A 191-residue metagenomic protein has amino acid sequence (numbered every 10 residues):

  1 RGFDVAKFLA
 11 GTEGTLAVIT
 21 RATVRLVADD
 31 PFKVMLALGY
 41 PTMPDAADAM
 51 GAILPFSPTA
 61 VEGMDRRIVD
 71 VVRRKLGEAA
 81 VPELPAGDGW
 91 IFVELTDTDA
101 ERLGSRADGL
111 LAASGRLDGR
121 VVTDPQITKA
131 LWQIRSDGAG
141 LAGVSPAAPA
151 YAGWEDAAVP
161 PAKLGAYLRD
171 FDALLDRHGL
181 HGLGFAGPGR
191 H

Functional and structural regions predicted by a protein language model:
R1-H191: Noncatalytic alpha-helical scaffold of FAD-dependent oxidoreductases
